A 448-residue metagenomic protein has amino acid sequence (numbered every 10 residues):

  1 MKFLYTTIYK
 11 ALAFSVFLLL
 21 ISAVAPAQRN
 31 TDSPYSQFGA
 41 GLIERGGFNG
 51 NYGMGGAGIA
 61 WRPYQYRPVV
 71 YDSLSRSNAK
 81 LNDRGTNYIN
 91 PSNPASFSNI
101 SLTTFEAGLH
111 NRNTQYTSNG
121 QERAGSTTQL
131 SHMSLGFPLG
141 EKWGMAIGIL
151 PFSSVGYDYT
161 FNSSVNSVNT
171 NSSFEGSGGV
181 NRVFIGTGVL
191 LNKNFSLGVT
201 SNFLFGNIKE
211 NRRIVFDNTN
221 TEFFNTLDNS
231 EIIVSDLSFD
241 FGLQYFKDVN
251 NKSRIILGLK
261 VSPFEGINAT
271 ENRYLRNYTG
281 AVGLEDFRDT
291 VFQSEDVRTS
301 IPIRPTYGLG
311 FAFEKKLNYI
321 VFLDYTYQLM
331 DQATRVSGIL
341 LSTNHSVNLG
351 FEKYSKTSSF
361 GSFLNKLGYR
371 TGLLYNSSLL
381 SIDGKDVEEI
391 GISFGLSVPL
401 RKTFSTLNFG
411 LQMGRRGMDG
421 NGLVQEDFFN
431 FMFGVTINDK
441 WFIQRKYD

Functional and structural regions predicted by a protein language model:
K2-A13: Bacterial N-terminal signal peptides that target proteins for export
V16: Nuclease and nuclease-like effector domains acting on nucleic acids or nucleotide cofactors
Q28-D448: Subset of outer-membrane beta-barrel
